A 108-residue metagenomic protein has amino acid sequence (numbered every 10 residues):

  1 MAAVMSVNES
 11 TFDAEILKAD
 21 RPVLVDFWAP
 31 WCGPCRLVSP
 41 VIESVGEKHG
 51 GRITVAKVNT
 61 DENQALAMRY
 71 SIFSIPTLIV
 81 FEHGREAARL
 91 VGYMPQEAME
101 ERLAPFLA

Functional and structural regions predicted by a protein language model:
A3, N8, W28, T54-A56: Conserved Rossmann-like nucleotide-binding pocket used by diverse enzymes that bind dinucleotide cofactors
M5-V23, Q64: A short beta-strand-turn-helix
F12, F27-W28, Y70, F81: Conserved hydrophobic/aromatic "anchor" residues that stabilize well-ordered secondary structure elements
D20-P22, L37-V58: Conserved helix-turn-beta segment immediately C-terminal to the redox Cys motif in thioredoxin-like folds
D20-R21, W28-W31, S74: Short pre-active-site segment immediately N-terminal to redox-active cysteine/selenocysteine motifs in thiol-based
F27-V41: Conserved redox-active cysteine motifs that mediate thiol-disulfide chemistry, especially di-cysteine Cys-X(1-2)-Cys
V58-A67: Structural microenvironment flanking redox-active thiols in thiol-disulfide oxidoreductases
S74, I79-A108: Non-catalytic, surface beta->alpha helical segment in thiol-disulfide oxidoreductase systems
